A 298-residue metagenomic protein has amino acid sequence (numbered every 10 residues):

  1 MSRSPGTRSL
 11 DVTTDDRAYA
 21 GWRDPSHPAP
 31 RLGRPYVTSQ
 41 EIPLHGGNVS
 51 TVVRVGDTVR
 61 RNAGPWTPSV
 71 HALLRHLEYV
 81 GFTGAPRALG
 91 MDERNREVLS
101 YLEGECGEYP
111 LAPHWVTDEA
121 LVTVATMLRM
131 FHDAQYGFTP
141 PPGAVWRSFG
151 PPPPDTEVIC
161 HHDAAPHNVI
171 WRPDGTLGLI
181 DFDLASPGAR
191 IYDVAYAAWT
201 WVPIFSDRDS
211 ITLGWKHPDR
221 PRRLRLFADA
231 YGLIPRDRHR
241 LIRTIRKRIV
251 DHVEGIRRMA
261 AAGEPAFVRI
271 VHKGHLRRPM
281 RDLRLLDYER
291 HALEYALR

Functional and structural regions predicted by a protein language model:
M1-D16: Extreme N-terminal basic, low-complexity initiation segments that serve as generic localization/processing leaders
W22-S39: Juxta-kinase regulatory segment immediately upstream of eukaryotic protein kinase catalytic domains
G46-S50, G56-F138: A conserved alpha-helical element in kinase catalytic cores
N48-R54, A88, F149-D193, P203-F205: Active-site acidic catalytic loop and adjacent metal/ATP-binding pocket of ATP-dependent phosphoryl transfer enzymes
P110-A144, E157-H162, H167, R172 (+1 more regions): Conserved kinase catalytic-core helix
V194-G232, I249-A262: Active-site activation/catalytic loop segments of kinase-like enzymes and analogous catalytic loops in related
L233-R243: Short, surface-exposed acidic
H252-R298: ATP/Mg2+ or Mg2+-diphosphate-binding catalytic cores that bind nucleotide phosphates or diphosphates via glycine-rich
